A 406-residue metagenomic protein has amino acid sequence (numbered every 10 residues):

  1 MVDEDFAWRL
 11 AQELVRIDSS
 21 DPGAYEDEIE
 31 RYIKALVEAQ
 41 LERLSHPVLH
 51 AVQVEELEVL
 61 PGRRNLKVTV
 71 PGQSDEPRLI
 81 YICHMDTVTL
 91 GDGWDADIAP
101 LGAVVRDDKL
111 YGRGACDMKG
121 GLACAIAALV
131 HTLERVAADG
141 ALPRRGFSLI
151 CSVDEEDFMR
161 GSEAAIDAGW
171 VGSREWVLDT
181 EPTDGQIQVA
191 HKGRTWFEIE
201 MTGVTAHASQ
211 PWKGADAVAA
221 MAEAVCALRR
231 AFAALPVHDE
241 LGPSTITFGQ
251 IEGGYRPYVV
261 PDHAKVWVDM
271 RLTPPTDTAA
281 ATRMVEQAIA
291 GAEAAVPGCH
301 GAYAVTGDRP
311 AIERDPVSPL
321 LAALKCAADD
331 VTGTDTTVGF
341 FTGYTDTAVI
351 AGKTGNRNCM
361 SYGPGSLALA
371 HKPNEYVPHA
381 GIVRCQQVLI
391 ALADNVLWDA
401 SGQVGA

Functional and structural regions predicted by a protein language model:
M1-Y111, R135-P143, S366: Acidic/His- and Gly-rich active-site-bordering loop/insert found across diverse amide/peptide-bond hydrolases
V2, P182, V189, W196-A406: Metal-dependent amide/peptide-bond hydrolase catalytic core, centered on the "pita-bread" metallohydrolase fold
E13, A164, V349-G352: Well-formed, non-transmembrane alpha-helical positions, independent of function
R78-I80, L110, S173-D179, W196-E198 (+1 more regions): Short glycine-aspartate micro-motif
Y81, V104-E156, F197-M201, W212-F232 (+2 more regions): Alpha-helical metal-binding/catalytic segments enriched in His/Glu/Asp
I82-H84, I150-S152, L178-E181, E200-T202 (+1 more regions): Short beta-strand segments
L90-R106, R174, V189-E200, M360: Acidic-glycine-rich active-site phosphate/pyrophosphate-binding loop
M118-K192, S401-V404: Acidic/histidine-rich catalytic neighborhood of metal-dependent amide-processing enzymes
